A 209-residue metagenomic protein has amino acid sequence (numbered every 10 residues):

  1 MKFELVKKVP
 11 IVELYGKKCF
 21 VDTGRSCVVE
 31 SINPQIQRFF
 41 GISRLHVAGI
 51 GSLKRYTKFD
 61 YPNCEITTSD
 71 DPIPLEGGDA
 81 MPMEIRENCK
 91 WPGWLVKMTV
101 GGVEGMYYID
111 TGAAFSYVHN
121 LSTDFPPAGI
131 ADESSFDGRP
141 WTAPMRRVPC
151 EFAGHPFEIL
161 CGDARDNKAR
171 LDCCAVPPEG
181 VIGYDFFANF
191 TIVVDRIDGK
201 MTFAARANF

Functional and structural regions predicted by a protein language model:
M1-F209: Pepsin/retropepsin-fold aspartyl endopeptidases
